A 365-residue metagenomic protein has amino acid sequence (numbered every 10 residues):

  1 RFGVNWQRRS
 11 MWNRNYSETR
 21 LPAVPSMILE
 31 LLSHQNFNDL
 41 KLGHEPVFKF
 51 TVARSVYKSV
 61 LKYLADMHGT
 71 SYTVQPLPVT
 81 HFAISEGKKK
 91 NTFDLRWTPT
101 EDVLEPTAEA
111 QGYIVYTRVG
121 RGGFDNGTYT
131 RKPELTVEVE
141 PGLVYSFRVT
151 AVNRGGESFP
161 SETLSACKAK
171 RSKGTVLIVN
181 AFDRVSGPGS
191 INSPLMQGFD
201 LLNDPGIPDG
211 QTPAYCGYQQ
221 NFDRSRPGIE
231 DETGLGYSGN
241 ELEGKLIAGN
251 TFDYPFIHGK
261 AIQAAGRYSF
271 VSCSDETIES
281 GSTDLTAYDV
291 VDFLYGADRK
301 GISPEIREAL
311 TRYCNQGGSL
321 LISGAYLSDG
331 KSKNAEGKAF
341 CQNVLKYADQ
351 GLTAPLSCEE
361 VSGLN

Functional and structural regions predicted by a protein language model:
G3-H68: Active-site-adjacent mobile loop/cap segments within catalytic or ligand-binding domains
E18, P25-L31, Q35, L177-N180 (+3 more regions): Structural recognition of the beta-strand scaffold that forms the well-ordered cores of secreted hydrolase catalytic
Y63-T107, P141, G156-G174: Pro/Thr/Ser/Gly-rich low-complexity, intrinsically disordered linker/stalk tracts
Q111-V115: Short beta-strand elements bearing conserved aromatic residues within extracellular beta-rich modules
D125-K132: Short beta-strand segments within Ig-like beta-sandwich modules, predominantly Fibronectin type-III
T136-G156: Beta-strand-rich modules
T163-D289, G351, P355: Aromatic-Pro/Gly-enriched surface loop or interdomain linker that acts as a lid/target-recognition segment
F293, A297-N365: A glycine-rich, often tryptophan-bearing local segment used as a flexible ligand/cofactor-contacting loop or short
